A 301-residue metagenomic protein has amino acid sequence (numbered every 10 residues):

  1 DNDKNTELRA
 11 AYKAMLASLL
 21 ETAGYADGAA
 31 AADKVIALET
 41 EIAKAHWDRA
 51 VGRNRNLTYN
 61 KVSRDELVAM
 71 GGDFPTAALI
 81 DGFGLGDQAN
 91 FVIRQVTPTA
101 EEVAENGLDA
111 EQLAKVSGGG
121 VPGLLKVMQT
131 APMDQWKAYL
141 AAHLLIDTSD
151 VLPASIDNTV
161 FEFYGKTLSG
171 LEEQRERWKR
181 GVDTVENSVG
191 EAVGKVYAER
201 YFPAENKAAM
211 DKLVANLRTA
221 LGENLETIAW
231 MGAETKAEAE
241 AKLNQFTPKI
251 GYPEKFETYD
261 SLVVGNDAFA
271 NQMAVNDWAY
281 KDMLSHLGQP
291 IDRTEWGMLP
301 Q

Functional and structural regions predicted by a protein language model:
D1-A208: Noncatalytic, helix-rich "gating/capping" subdomain that lines the substrate-entry/channel surface of large enzyme
L16, A32-I42, M210-L221, L225 (+1 more regions): Short amphipathic alpha-helical coiled-coil/interface segments
A50-V68, Y259-K281: Long, compositionally biased
T97, E105, Q112-G119, K137-L145 (+1 more regions): Active-site-adjacent "gating/activation" loops or surface patches in catalytic cores
T227, I250-E257: Amphipathic alpha-helical coiled-coil segments
